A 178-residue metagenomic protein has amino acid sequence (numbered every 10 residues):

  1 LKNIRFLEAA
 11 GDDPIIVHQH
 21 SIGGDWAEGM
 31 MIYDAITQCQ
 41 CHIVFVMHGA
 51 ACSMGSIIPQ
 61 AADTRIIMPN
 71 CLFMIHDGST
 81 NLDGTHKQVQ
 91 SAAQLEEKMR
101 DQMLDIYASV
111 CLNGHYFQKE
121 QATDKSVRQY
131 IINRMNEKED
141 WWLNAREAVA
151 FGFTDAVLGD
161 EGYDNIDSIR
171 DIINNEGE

Functional and structural regions predicted by a protein language model:
L1-S56, Q60-E178: N-terminal organellar transit peptides
